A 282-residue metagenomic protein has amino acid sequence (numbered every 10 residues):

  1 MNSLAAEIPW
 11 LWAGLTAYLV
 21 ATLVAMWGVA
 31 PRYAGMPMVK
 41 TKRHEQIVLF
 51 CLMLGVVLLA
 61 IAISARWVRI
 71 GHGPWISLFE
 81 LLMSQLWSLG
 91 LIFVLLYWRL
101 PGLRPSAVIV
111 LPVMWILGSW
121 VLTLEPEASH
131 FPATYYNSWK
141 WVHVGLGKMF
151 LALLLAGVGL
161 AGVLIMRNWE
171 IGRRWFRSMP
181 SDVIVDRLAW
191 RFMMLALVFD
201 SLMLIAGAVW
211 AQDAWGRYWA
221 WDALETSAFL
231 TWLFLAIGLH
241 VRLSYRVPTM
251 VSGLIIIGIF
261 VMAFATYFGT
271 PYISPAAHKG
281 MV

Functional and structural regions predicted by a protein language model:
N2-A5: Intrinsically disordered terminal tails
E7-A34, K42-H130, V144-W169, I184-A214 (+1 more regions): Hydrophobic cores of alpha-helical transmembrane segments in multi-pass integral membrane proteins
T134-G145: Acidic/Ser/Thr-rich, low-complexity mid-to-C-terminal regulatory regions of eukaryotic proteins
I171-V183: Juxtamembrane inter-helical linkers in multi-pass membrane proteins
